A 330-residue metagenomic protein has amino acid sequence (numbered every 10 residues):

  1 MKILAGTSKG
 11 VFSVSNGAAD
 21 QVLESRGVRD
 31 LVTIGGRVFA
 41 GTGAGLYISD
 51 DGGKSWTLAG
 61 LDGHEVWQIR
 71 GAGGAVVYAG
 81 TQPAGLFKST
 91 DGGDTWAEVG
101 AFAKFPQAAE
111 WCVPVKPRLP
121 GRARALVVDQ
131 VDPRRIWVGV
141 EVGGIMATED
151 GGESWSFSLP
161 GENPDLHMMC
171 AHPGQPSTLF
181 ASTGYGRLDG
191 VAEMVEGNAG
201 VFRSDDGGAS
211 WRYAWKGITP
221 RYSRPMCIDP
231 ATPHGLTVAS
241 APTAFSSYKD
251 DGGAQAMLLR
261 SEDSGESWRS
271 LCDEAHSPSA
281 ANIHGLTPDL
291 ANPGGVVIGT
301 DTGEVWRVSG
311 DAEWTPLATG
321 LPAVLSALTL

Functional and structural regions predicted by a protein language model:
M1-L330: Extracellular glycan-interacting surfaces
